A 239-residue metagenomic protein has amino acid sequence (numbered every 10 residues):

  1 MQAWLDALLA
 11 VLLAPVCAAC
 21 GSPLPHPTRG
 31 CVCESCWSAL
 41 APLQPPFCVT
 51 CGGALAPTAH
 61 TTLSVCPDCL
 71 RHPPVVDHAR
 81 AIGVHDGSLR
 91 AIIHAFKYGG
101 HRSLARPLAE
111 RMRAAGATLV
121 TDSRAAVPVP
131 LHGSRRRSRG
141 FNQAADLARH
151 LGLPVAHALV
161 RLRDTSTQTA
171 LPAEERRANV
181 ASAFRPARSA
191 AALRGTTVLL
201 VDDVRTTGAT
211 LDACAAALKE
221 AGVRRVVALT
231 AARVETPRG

Functional and structural regions predicted by a protein language model:
M1-G87: N-terminal juxtadomain amphipathic helix that follows a signal peptide/anchor or precedes a small N-terminal auxiliary
A54, L63-V201, T207-G239: Conserved PRPP/pyrophosphate-binding segment of the phosphoribosyltransferase/PRPP-pathway fold
